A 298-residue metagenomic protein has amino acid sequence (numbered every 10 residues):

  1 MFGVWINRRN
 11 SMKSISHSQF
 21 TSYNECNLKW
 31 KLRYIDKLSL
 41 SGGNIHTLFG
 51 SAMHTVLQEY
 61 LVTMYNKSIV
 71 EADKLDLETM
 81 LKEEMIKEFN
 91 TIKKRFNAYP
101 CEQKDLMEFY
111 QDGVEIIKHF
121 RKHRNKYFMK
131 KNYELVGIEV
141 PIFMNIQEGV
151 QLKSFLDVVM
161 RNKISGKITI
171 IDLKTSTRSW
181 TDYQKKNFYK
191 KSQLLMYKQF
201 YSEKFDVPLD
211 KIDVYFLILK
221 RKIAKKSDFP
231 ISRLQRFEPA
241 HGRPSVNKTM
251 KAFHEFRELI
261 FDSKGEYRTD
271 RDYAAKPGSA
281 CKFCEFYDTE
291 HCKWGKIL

Functional and structural regions predicted by a protein language model:
F2-V4, R8, V56-I138: A non-catalytic, helix-rich entry segment at domain boundaries
I15, Q199-L298: Metal-dependent nuclease catalytic regions and adjoining charged, substrate-binding loops involved in nucleic-acid end
T21-Y65, V114, F283: Nuclease catalytic cores
N24-R33, K167-K174, H254-L259: Active-site-adjacent bridging/hinge elements
I45, F49, F109, K190-Q193: Hydrophobic (often cysteine-bearing) scaffold residues that line and stabilize catalytic clefts of nucleotide/cofactor
K67-E71, I146-G149, K163-K167, F205-P208 (+1 more regions): Short, solvent-exposed loop/turn segments that connect beta-strands within catalytic domains and beta-strand-rich
Y133-V136, I168, D210-V214: Residue-level recognition of the N-termini of beta-strands and the immediately preceding loop/turn
V136-K204: Non-catalytic protein-protein interaction segments used by genome-maintenance enzymes to assemble and couple activities
